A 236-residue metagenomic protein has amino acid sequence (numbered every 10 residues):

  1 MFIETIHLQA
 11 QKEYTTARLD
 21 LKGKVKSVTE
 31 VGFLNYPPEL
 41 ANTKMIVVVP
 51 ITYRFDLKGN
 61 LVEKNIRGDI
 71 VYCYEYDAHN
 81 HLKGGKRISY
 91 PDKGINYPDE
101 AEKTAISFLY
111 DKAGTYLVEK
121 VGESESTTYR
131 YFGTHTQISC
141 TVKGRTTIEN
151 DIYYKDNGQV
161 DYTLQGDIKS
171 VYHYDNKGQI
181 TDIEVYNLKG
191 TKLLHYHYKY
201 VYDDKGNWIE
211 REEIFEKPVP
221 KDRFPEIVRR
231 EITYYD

Functional and structural regions predicted by a protein language model:
M1-E13: Bacterial Sec-dependent N-terminal signal peptides
A10-D236: Buried hydrophobic residues that stabilize the cores of well-folded domains
